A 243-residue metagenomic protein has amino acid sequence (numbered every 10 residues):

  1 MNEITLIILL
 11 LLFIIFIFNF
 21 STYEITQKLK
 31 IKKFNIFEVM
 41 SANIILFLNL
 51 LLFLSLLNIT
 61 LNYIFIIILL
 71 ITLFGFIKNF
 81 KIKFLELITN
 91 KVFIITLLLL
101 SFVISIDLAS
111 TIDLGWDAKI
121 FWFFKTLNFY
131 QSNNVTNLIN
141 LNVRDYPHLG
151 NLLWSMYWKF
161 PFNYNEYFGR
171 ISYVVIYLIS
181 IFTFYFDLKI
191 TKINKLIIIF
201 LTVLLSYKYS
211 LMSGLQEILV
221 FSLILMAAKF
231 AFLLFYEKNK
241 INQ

Functional and structural regions predicted by a protein language model:
M1-L87: Membrane-embedded, hydrophobic transmembrane alpha-helices
N2-E3, L57-I59, L149-S172, Y177: Juxtamembrane segments of multi-pass membrane glycosylation machinery that transfer sugars from lipid-linked donors
K28-N43, N90-I94, T191-I197, I241-Q243: Membrane-interfacial loop-to-transmembrane alpha-helix junctions, especially the N-terminal start
N43-L48, L100, S172-F235: Membrane-embedded helix bundles of polyisoprenyl
S55-I59, S110-L114, Y164, Y207-Q216: Membrane-interface helix caps and helix-loop-helix hairpins in membrane proteins
K91-D117: Transmembrane signal-anchor helices characteristic of membrane glycosylation enzymes that use polyprenol
T111-K125, Q131-L153, F160, Y164: Extracytoplasmic catalytic/substrate-binding loops of multi-pass membrane glycan-assembly enzymes
L141-P147, W158-G169, S210-Q216, V220-I224: Catalytic cores of eukaryotic secretory-pathway lumenal/extracellular enzymes that build and remodel glycoconjugates
